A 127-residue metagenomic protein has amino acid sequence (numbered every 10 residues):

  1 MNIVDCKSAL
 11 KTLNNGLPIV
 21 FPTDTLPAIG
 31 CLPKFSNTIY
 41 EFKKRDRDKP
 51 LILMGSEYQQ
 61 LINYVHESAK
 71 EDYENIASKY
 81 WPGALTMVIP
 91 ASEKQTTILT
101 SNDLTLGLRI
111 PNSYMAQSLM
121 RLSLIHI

Functional and structural regions predicted by a protein language model:
M1-H126: Active-site-adjacent structural elements in enzyme catalytic cores
